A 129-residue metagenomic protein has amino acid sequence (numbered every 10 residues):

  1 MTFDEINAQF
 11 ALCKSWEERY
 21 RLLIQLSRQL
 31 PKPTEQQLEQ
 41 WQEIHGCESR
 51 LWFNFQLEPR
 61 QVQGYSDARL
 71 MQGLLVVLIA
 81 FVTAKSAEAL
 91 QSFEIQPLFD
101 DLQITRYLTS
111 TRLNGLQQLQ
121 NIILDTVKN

Functional and structural regions predicted by a protein language model:
M1-W52, L57-E58, Q63, F99-R106 (+1 more regions): N-terminal intrinsically disordered, cationic/polar leader segments that include organellar targeting peptides
A8-A11, A68, A80, A84-A89: A sequence-composition feature that detects small, non-aromatic residues
L57-L70, I79-T83: Conserved interaction-surface patches within small, structured recognition/assembly domains
L75: Primarily the active-site beta-strand->alpha-helix module of PP2C/PPM metal-dependent phosphatases, and frequently
K85-D101: Glycine-rich phosphate/pyrophosphate-binding loops and their adjacent beta-strand/loop elements at enzyme active sites
